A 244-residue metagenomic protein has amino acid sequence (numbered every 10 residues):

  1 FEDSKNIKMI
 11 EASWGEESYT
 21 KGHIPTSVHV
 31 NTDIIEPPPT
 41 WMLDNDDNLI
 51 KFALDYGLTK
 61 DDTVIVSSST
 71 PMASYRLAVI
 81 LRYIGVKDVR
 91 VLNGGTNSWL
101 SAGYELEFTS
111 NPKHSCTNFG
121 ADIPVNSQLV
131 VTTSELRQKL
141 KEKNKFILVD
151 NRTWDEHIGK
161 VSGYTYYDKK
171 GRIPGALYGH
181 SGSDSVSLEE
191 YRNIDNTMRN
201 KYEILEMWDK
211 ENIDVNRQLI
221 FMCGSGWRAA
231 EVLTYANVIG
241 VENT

Functional and structural regions predicted by a protein language model:
F1-D61, R137-N216: Positively charged, proline/Ser/Thr-rich regional signature most characteristic of the Rhodanese/CDC25-like
I35-K139, I220, G224, R228-T244: Thiolate-centered catalytic microenvironments shared by cysteine-dependent enzyme domains
